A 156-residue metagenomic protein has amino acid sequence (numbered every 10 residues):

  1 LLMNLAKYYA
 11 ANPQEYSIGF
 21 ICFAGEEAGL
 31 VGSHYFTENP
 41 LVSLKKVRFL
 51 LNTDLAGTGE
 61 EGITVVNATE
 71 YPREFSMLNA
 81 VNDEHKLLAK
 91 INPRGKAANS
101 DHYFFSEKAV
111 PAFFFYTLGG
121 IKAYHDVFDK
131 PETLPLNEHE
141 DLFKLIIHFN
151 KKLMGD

Functional and structural regions predicted by a protein language model:
L1, L41-K45, Y71-F75, L134-E138 (+2 more regions): Short, surface-exposed linear patches
L1-L30, I146: Alpha-helical metal-binding/catalytic segments enriched in His/Glu/Asp
M3-K7, H34-T37, N79, F143 (+1 more regions): Predominant activation on well-ordered alpha-helical scaffold segments within soluble catalytic domains
L5, N12-P13, P40, F75 (+2 more regions): Generic alpha-helical secondary structure signal
A6-P13, C22, P40, N82-K86 (+1 more regions): Sec/Tat-exported extracytoplasmic proteins
K7, A11, I18, K122-D156: His/Asp/Glu-rich mid-to-C-terminal helical/loop segments that flank catalytic regions of hydrolases
A24-A123: Metal-dependent peptidase/peptidase-like ectodomains
